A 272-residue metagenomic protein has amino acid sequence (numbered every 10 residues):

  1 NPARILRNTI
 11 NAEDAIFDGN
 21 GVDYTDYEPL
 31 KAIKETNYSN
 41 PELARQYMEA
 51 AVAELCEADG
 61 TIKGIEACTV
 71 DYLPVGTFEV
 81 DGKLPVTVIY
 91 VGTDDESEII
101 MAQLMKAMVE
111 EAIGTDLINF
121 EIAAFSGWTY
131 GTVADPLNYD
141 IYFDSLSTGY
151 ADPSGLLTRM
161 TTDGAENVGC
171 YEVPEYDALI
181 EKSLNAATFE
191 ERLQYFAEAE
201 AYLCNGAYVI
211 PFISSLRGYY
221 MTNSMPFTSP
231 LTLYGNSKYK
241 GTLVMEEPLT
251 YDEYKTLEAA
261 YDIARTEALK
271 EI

Functional and structural regions predicted by a protein language model:
N1-A107, E111, E198, Y251-I272: Append "and occasionally in soluble cytosolic enzymes with long acidic Gly/Pro-rich linkers
N1-A3, K31-N37, P41-A44, T115-Y130 (+2 more regions): Extracytoplasmic/peripheral linker and loop segments enriched in polar/acidic and small residues with frequent Thr/Pro
T87-Y90, E121-I122, D140-D144, I210-P211: Structural recognition of the beta-strand scaffold that forms the well-ordered cores of secreted hydrolase catalytic
S97-I100, Y130-V133, Y150-G155, M221-N223: Extracytoplasmic/secreted cell-surface and envelope-processing proteins
Q103-E111, G127-D140: Short helices/loops that flank or line small-molecule/ion binding pockets
Y139-G155, Y171, S215: Ligand-binding clamshell of periplasmic/extracellular solute-binding protein-like
M221-I272: Long beta-strand-rich cores associated with HINT superfamily self-processing modules
